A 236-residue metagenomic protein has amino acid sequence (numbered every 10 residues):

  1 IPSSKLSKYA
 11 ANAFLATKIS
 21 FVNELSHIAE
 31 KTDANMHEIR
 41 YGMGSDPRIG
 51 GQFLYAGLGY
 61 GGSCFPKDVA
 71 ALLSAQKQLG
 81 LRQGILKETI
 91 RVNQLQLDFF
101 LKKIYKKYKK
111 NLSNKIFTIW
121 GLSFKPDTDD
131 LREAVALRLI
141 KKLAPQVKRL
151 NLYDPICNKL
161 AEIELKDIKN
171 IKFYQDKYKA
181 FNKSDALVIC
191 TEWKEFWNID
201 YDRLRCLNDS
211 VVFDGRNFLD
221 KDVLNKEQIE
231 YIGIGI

Functional and structural regions predicted by a protein language model:
I1-I236: Structural/interface elements that position substrates and couple domains in central-metabolism enzymes
